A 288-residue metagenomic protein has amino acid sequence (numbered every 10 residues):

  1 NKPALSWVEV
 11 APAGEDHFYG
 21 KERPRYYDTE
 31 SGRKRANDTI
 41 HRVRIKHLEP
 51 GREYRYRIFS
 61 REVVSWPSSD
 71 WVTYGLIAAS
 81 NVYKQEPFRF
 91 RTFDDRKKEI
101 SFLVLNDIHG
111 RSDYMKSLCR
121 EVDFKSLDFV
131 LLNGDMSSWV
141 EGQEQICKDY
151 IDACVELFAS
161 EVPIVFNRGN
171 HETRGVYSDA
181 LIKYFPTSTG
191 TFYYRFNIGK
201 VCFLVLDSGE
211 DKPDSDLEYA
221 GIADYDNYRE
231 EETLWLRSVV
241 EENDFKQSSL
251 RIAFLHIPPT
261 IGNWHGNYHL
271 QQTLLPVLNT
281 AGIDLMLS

Functional and structural regions predicted by a protein language model:
N1-V104, F124-S126: Acidic, histidine-bearing metal-coordination/catalytic regions of metal-dependent phosphoesterases
R55-R89, E144-F245, T273-G282: Extended active-site neighborhood of metal-dependent phosphoesterases/phosphodiesterases
E99-H109, K200-E210, I252-H256: Active-site-proximal beta-strand elements of phosphoester/diester hydrolases
L103-N106, F129-D135, V162-N170, I252-H256 (+1 more regions): Active-site neighborhood of phospho(di)ester-bond hydrolases with catalytic His/Asp-centered motifs
H109, R120-L127, L131: Intrinsically disordered, low-complexity terminal tails and linkers in eukaryotic proteins, enriched in charged/polar
G110-K116, S138-E141, R168-Y177, D211-S215 (+3 more regions): Active-site environment of divalent metal-dependent phosphoester hydrolases
L127-V130, S138, L206, L236: Active-site-adjacent substrate/metal-binding segments within catalytic domains of carbohydrate-active enzymes
G134-S137, V240-G262: Short acidic, glycine-rich surface-loop motifs adjacent to enzyme active sites
